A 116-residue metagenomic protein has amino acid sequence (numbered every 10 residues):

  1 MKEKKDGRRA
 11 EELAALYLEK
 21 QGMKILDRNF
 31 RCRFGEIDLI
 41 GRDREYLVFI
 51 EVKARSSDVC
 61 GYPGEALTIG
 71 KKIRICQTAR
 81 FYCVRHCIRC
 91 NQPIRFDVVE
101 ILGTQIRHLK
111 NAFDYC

Functional and structural regions predicted by a protein language model:
M1-R28: Acidic-basic catalytic patches of nuclease active cores, encompassing PD-(D/E)XK and other metal-cofactor nuclease
L18, I37-V59, I75: Conserved catalytic cores of phosphodiester-cleaving nucleases, focusing on short active-site segments
K24, L47-F49, P93: Hydrophobic "anchor" residues on beta-strands that sit immediately upstream of conserved functional sites
F30, R42-D43, D58, R89-C90 (+2 more regions): Positively charged, solvent-exposed patches that mediate nucleic-acid binding
C32-G35: Short acidic/glycine-enriched loop/turn segments that link adjacent beta-strands
Y46-V48, D97, R107: Protein kinase-like catalytic core scaffold
A54-I101: Catalytic cores of nucleic-acid endonucleases
I101-C116: Short, low-complexity, polybasic intrinsically disordered segments
